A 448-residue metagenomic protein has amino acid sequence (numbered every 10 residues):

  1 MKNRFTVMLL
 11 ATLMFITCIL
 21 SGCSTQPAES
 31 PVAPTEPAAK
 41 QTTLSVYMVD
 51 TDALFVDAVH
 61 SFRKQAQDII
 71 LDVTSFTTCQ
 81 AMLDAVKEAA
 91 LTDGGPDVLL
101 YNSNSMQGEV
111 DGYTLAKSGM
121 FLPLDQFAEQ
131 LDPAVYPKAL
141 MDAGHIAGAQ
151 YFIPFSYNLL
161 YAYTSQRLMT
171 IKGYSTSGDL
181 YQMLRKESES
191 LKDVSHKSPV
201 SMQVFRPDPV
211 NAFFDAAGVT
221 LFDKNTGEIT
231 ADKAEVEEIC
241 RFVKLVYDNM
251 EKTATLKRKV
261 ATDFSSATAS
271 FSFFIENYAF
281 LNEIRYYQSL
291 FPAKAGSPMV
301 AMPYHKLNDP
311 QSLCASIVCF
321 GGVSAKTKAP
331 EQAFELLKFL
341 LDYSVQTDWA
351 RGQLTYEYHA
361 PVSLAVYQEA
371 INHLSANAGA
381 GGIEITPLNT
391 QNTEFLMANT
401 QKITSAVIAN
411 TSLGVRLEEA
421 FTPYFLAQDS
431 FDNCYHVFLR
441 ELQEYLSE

Functional and structural regions predicted by a protein language model:
R4-T25: Sec-dependent N-terminal signal peptides of Gram-positive bacterial secreted proteins and lipoproteins
C18-V110, D348, E419, D429-E448: Conserved N-terminal structural module of periplasmic/extracytoplasmic solute-binding proteins
N104-Y161, V300-H305: Hinge/lid segment of periplasmic solute-binding proteins
P123-V135, V200, V219-C240, K306-S312: Short, solvent-exposed loop/beta-turn-alpha elements that line the ligand-binding surface or hinge of extracytoplasmic
A149-F155, L160, Y181-T230, E235-E237 (+2 more regions): Extracytoplasmic/periplasmic solute-binding protein
T226-D263: Glycine-centered hinge/linker elements that transmit conformational signals in sensory and ligand-binding systems
P292-V362: Extracytoplasmic/periplasmic substrate-recognition and gating elements
Q368, N372-E448: Conserved C-terminal helix/tail region of periplasmic/extracytoplasmic solute-binding proteins
